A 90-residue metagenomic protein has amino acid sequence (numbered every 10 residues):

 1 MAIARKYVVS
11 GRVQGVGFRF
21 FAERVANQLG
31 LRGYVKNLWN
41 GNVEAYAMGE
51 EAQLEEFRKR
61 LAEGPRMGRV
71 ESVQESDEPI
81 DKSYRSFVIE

Functional and structural regions predicted by a protein language model:
M1-E90: Intrinsically disordered, low-complexity, mixed-charge
